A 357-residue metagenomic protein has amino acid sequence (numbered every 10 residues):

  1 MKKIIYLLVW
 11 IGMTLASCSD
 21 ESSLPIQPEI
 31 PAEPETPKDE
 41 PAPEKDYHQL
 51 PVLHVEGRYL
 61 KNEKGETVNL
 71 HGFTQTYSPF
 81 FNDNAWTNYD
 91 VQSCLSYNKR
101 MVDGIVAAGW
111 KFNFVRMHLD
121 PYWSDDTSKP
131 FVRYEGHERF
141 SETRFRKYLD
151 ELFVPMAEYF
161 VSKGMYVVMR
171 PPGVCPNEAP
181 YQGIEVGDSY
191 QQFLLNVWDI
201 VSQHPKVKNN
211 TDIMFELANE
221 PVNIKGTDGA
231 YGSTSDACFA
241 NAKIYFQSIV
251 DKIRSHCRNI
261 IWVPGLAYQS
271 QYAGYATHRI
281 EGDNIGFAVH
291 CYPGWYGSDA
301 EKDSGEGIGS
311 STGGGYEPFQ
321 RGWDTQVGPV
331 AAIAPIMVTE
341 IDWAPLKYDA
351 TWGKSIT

Functional and structural regions predicted by a protein language model:
K2-W10: Sec-dependent signal peptide recognition, specifically the positively charged N-region followed immediately by
T14-S17: C-terminal motif of bacterial Sec signal peptides marking the signal peptidase cleavage site
S19-S22: Bacterial signal peptide processing site
I26-R116, S128-R139: N-terminal carbohydrate-binding accessory modules
L50-L53, Y77, F81-Y97, V106 (+2 more regions): Extracellular glycoside hydrolase catalytic/binding regions
Y59, P121-W123, G173-P176, N219-N223 (+1 more regions): Short, internal active-site loops enriched in acidic
D90-P176, Q191-L195, A242-C257, W352-T357: Aromatic-lined substrate-binding rim segments of carbohydrate-active enzymes
